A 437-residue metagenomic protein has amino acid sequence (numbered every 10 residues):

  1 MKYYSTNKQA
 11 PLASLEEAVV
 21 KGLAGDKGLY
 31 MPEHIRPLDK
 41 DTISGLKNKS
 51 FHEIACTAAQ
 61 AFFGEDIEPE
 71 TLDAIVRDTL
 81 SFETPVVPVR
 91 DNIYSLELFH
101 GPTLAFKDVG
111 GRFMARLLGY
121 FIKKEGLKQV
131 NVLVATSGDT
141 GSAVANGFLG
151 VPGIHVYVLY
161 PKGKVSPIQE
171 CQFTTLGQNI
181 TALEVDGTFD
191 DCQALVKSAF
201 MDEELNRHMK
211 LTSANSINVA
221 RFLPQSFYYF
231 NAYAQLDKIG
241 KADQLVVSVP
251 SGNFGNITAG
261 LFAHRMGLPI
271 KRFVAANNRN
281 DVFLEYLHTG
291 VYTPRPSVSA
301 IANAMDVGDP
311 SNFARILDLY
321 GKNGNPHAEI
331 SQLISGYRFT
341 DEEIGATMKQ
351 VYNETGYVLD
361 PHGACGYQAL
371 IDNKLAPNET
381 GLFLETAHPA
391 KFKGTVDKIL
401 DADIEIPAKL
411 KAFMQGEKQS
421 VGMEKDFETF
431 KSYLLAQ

Functional and structural regions predicted by a protein language model:
M1-Q437: PLP-dependent amino-acid enzyme catalytic core
